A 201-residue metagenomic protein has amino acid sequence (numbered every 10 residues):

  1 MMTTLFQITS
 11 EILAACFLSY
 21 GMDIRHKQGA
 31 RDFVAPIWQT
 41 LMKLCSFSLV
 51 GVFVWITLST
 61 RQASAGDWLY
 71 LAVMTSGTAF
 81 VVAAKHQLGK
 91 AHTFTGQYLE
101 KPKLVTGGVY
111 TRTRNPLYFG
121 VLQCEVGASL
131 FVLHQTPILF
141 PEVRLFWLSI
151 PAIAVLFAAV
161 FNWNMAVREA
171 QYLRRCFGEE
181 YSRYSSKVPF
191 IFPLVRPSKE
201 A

Functional and structural regions predicted by a protein language model:
M1-G107, Q123-A201: Membrane-anchoring alpha-helices and their flanking helix-loop junctions
R112-F119: Histidine-centered phosphotransfer motif of kinases
